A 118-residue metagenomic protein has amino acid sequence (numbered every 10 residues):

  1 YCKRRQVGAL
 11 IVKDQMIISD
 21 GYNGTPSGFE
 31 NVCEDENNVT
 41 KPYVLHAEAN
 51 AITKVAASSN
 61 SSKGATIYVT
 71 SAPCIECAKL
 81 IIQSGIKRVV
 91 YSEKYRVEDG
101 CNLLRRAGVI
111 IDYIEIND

Functional and structural regions predicted by a protein language model:
Y1-D118: Zinc-dependent deaminase catalytic domain
